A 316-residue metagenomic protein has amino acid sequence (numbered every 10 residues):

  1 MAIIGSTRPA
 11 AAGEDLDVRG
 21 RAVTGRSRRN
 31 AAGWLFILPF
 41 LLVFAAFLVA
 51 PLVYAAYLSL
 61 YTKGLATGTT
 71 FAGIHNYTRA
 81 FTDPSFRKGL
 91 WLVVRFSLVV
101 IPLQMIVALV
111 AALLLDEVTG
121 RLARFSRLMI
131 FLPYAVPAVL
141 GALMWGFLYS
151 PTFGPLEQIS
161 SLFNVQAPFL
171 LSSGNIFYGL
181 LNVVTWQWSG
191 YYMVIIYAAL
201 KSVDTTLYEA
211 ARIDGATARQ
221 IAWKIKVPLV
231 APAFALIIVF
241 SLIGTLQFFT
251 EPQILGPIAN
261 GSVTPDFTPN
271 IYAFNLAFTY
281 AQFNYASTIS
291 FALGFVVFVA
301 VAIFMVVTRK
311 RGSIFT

Functional and structural regions predicted by a protein language model:
M1-R28: Short, Lys/Arg-rich, polar N-terminal cytosolic tail immediately upstream of the first transmembrane signal-anchor
R29-T316: A structural signal for multi-pass alpha-helical bundles of membrane permease subunits that mediate small-molecule
